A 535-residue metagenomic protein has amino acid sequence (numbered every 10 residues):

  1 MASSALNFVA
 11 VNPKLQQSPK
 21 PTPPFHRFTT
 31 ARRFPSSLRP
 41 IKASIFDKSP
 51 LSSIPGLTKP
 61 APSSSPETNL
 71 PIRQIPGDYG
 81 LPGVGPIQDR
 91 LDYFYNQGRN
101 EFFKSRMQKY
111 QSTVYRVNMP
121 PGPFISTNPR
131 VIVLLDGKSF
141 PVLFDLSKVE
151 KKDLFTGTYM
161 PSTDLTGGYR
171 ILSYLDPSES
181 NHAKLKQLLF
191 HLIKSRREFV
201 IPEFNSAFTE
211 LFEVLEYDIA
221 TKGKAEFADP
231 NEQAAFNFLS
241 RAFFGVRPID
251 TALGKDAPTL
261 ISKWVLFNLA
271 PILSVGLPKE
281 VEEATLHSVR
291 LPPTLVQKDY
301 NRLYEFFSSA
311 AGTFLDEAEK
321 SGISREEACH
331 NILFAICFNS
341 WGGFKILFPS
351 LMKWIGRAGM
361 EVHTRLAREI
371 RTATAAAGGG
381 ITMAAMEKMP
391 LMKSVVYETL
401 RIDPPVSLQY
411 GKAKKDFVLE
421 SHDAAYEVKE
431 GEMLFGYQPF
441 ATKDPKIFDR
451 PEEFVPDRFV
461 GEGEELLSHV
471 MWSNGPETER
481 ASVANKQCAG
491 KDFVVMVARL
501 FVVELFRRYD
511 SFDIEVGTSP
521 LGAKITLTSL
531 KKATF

Functional and structural regions predicted by a protein language model:
M1-D47: N-terminal chloroplast transit peptides
S3-N7, K20, P24, T478-F535: Cytochrome P450 proximal C-terminal region
F34, L38-T166: N-terminal membrane-proximal hinge/A-helix region immediately C-terminal to the signal-anchor transmembrane segment
P66-Q74, V117-P120, P129, V133 (+2 more regions): Cytochrome P450
L91-K104, Q108, Y115, R371-Y426 (+1 more regions): Conserved cytochrome P450 K-helix E-x-x-R motif and the immediately C-terminal K′/meander segment
G157-T158, R197-F348: Cytochrome P450 heme-thiolate monooxygenase catalytic core
G343-E369, A489-Y509: Cytochrome P450 catalytic-core helices
G436-W472: Conserved cytochrome P450 K-helix/beta-meander segment immediately N-terminal to the heme-binding cysteine loop
